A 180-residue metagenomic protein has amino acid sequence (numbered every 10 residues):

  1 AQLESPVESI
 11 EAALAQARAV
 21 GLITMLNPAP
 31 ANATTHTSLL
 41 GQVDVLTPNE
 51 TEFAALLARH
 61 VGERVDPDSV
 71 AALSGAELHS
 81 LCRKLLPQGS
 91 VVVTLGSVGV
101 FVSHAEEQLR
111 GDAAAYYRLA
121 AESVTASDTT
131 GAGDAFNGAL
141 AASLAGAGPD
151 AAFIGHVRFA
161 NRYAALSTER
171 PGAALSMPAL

Functional and structural regions predicted by a protein language model:
A1-G75, S90, V98-V100, A105-E106: Conserved beta-alpha-beta core of the PfkB/ribokinase-like small-molecule kinase fold
N32-A33, R59-L180: Conserved phosphate-binding/catalytic region of the ribokinase-like
